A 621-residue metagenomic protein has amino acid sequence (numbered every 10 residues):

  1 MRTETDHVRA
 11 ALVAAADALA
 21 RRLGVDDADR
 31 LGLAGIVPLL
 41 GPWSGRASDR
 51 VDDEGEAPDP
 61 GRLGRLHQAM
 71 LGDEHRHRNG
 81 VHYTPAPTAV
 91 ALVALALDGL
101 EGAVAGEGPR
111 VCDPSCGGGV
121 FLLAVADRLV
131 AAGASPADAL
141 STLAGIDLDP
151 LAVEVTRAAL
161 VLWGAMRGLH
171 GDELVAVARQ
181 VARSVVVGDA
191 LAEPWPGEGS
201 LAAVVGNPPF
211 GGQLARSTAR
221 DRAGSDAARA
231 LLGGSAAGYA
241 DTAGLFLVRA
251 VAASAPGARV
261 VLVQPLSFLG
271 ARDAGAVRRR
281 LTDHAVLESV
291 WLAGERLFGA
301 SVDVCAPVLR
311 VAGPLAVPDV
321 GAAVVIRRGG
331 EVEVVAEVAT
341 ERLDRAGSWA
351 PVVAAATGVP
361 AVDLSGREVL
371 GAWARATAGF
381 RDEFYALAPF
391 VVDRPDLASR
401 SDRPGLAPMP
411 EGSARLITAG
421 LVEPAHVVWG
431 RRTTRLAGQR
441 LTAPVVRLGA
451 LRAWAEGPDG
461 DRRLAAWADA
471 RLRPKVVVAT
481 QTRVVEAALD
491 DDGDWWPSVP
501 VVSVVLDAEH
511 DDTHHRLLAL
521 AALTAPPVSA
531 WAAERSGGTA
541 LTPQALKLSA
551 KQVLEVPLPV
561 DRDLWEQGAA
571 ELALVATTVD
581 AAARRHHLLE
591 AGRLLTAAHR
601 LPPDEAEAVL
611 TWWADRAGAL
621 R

Functional and structural regions predicted by a protein language model:
M1-A152, A159, D189, P194 (+6 more regions): Class I S-adenosyl-L-methionine
P87-T88, L123, P150-V153, V161 (+4 more regions): Signature of N6-adenine DNA methyltransferases within the class I
P109, L201-A202, K475: Conserved acidic residues
C116, S348-R394, G412-S413, I417 (+1 more regions): Non-catalytic DNA-recognition/assembly elements of restriction-modification systems
D138-A139, Q180, A300-V304, R471 (+2 more regions): Short, solvent-exposed loop/turn segments at the edges of secondary structure
G164-A182: Short mixed-charge
A182-G188: Conserved SAM-binding strand-loop segment of SAM-dependent methyltransferases
S254, A361-Q567: Polybasic, glycine- and aromatic-enriched phosphate-binding surface used to engage nucleic acids
